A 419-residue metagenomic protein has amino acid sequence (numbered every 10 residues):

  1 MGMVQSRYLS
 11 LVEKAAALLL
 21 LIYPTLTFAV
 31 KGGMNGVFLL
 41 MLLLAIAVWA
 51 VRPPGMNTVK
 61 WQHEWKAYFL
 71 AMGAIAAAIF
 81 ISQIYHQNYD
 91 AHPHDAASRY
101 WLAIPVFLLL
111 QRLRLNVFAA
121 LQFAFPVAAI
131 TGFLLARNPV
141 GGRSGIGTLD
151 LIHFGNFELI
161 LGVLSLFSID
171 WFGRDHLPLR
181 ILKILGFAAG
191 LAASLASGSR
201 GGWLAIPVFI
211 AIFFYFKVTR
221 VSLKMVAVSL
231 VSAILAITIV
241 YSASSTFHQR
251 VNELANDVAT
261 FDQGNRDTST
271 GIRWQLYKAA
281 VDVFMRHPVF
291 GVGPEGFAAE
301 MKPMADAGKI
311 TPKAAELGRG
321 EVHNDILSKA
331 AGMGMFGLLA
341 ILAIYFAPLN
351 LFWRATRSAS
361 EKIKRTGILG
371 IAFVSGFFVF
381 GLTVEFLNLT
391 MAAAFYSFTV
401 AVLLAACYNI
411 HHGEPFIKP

Functional and structural regions predicted by a protein language model:
M1-I84, N88, L102-Q122, S168-I181 (+2 more regions): Transmembrane signal-anchor hairpin modules in multi-pass inner-membrane enzymes, especially those that act on
P24, L102-V106, L110-G142, L149-T219 (+4 more regions): Alpha-helical transmembrane segments of multi-pass inner-membrane proteins
K31-F38, P93-A97, G147-L161, S199-G201 (+2 more regions): Membrane-interface micro-motifs in multi-pass membrane enzymes
G36-M41, R200-I212, G337-L342: Transmembrane-embedded, aromatic-rich helix segments that form part of the hydrophobic channel/pocket engaging
L42-I46, I344, G370-P419: Transmembrane alpha-helices of multi-pass inner-membrane enzymes
A196, K217-Q263, K278-R286, P294: A membrane-periplasm/extracellular boundary helix in multi-pass inner-membrane enzymes that assemble envelope glycans
G264-K278, F290-M333: Long extracytoplasmic/lumenal interhelical loops at the membrane interface of multi-pass membrane proteins
G332-S375: Hydrophobic transmembrane alpha-helices and their immediate junctions
